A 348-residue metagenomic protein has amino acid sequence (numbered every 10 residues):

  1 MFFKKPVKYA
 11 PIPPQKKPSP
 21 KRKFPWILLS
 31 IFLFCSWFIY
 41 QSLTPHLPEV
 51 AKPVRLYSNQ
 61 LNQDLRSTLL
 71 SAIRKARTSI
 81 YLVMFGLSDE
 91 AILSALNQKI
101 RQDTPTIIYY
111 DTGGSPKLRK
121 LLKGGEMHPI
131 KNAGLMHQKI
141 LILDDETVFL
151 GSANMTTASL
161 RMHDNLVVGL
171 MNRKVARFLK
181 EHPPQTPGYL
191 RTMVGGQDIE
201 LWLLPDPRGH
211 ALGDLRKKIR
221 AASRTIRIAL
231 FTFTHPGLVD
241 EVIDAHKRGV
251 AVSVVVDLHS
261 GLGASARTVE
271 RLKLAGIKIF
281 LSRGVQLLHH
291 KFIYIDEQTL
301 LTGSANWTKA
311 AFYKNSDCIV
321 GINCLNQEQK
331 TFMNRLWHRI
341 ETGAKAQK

Functional and structural regions predicted by a protein language model:
M1-K23: N-terminal Lys/Arg-rich, disordered targeting/topogenic segments
R22-F32: Hydrophobic H-region at the start of alpha-helical membrane spans
P25, S36-R77, V83-A221, P236 (+3 more regions): HKD-type phospholipase D/PLD-like phosphodiesterase module
M84, A229-L230: Glycine-rich anion-binding loop/nest that anchors nucleotide
F233: N-terminal domain-start interaction segment
L325-K348: Amphipathic alpha-helical interface segments
